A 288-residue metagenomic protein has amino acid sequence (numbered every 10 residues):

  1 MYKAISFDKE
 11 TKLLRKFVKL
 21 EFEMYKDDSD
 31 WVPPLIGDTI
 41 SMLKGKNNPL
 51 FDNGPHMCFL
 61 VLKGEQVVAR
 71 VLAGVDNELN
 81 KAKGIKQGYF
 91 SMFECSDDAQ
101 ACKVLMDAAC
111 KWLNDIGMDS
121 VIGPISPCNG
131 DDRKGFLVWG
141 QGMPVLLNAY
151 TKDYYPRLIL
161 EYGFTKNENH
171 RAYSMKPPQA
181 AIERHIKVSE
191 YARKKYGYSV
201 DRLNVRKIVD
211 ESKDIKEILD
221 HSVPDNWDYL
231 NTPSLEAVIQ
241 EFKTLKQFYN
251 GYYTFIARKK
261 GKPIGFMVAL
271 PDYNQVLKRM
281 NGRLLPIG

Functional and structural regions predicted by a protein language model:
M1-D30: Generic start-of-chain signal for non-secretory N-termini
Y2, A149-Y229: Acyltransferase donor/substrate-recognition loop-hinge adjacent to the catalytic core
E21-G64, V71-K81, R202-G288: A conserved beta-strand-loop-helix scaffold within acyl/acetyltransferase catalytic domains
G74-E78, F93-C95, S126-C128, P178 (+1 more regions): An acidic- and aromatic-residue-enriched active-site/binding cleft used to recognize and process polar
K81-G163, L230, R283-G288: Acyl-donor binding region in acyl/amide transferases
S120-S126, N167-S174, I256: A structural signal for short, well-ordered beta-strand segments and their strand-loop junctions that often border
P127-G135, K176, P271-K278: Flexible glycine/acidic-rich beta-alpha junction loops that bind and position SAM and/or redox cofactors in anaerobic
